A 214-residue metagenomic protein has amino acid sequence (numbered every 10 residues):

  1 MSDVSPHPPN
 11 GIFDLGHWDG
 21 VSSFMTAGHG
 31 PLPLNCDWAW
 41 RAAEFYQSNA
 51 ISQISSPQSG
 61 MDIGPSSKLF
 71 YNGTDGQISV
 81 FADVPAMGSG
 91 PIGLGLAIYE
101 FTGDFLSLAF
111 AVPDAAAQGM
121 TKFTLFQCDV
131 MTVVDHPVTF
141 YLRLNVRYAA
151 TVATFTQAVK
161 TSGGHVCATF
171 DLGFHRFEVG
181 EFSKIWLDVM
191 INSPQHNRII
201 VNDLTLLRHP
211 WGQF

Functional and structural regions predicted by a protein language model:
M1-G73, Q213-F214: Activation corresponds to long, low-complexity, non-globular regions
D83-L106: Short carbohydrate-recognition loop motifs
I98-T121, A149-T151: Secreted extracellular polysaccharide-interacting domains
P113-V138: Extra-cytoplasmic beta-strand recognition segments
M131-F140, F177, S193-H196: Extended, low-complexity, turn-rich repeat/linker tracts enriched in Gly/Pro/Ser/Thr and Asp/Glu that occur
T139-Y148: Short, surface-exposed beta-strand/strand-loop-strand elements in extracellular ectodomains
A149-F182: Extracellular carbohydrate recognition and processing domains and analogous Trp-centered ligand-binding platforms
L172-F214: Extracellular beta-strand ligand-recognition surfaces/modules
